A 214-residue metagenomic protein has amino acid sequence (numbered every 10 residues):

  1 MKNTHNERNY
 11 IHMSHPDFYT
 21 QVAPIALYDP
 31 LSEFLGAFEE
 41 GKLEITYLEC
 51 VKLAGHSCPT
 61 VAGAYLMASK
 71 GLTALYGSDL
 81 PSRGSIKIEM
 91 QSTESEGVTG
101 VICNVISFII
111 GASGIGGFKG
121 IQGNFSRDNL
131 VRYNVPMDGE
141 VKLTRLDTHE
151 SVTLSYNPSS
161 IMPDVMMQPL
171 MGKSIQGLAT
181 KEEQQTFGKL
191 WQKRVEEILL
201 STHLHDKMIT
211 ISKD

Functional and structural regions predicted by a protein language model:
K2-S57, L66-D214: Non-transmembrane, aqueous-exposed alpha-helical and coiled segments at domain scale
